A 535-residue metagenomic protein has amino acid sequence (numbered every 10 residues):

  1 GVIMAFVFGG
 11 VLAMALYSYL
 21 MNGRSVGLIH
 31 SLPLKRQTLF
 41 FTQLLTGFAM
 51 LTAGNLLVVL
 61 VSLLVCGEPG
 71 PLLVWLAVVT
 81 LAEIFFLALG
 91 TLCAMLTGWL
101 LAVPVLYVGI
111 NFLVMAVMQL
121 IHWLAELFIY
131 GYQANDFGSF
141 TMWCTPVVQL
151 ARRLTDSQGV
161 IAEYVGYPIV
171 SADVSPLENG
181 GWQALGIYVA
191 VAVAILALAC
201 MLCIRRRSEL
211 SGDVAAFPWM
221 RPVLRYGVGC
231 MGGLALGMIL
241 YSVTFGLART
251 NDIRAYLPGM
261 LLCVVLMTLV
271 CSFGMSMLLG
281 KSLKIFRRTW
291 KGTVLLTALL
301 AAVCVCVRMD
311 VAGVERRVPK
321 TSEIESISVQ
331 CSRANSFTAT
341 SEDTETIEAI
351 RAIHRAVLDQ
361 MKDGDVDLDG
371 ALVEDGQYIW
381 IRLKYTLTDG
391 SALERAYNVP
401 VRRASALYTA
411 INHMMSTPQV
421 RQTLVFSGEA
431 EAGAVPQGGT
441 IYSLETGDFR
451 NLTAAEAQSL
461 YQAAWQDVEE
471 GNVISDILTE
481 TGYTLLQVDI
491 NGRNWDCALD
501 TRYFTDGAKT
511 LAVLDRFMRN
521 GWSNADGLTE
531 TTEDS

Functional and structural regions predicted by a protein language model:
G1, M115-L202, R206-A216, L234-C263 (+2 more regions): Terminal transmembrane helical anchor/hairpin motif
V2-S25: Long, hydrophobic alpha-helical segments
R36-V65: Selective transmembrane-helix segments that form parts of the transport pathway or gating/packing helices in multipass
V74-W99: Hydrophobic alpha-helical transmembrane segments of polytopic membrane proteins
L101-V114, V265, R287-L300: Central hydrophobic cores of alpha-helical transmembrane segments in multi-pass integral membrane proteins
R225-G232, F273-V314: Internal/C-terminal transmembrane anchor helices
V305-T388: Membrane-interface segments at or immediately adjacent to transmembrane helices that form the boundary between
D363-V401, N472-R502: Short, structured surface segments that line ligand/substrate-binding pockets
